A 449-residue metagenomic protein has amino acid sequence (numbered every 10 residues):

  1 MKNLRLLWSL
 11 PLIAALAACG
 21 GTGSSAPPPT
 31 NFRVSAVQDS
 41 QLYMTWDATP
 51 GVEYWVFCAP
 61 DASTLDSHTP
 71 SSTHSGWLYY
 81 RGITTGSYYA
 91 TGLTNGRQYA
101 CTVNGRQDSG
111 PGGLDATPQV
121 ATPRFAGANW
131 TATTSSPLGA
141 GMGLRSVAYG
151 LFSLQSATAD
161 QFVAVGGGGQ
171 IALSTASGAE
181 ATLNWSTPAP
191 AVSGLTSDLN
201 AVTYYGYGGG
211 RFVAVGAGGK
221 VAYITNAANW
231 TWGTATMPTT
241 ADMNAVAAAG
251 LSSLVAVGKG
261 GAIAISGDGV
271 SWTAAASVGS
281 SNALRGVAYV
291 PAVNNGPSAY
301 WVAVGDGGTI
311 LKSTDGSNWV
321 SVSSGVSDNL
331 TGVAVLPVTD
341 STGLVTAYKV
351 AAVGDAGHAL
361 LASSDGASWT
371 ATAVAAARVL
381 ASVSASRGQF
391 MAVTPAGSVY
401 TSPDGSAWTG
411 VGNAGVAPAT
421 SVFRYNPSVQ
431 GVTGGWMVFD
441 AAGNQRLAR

Functional and structural regions predicted by a protein language model:
M1-W8: Bacterial N-terminal signal peptides that target proteins for export
A15-A18: C-terminal motif of bacterial Sec signal peptides marking the signal peptidase cleavage site
G21-P50, N95, G110-A126: Pro/Thr/Ser/Gly-rich low-complexity, intrinsically disordered linker/stalk tracts
N31-V37, Y80-R81, L360, V383 (+1 more regions): Short, exposed beta-strand/loop patches in secreted or surface proteins that constitute
W55-T94, D108-P111, D115-A116: Recognizes extended acidic, P/S/T-rich segments that occur within or adjacent to Ig-like beta-sandwich modules
R124-R449: Residue-level hotspots at or immediately adjacent to binding/recognition sites across diverse folds
